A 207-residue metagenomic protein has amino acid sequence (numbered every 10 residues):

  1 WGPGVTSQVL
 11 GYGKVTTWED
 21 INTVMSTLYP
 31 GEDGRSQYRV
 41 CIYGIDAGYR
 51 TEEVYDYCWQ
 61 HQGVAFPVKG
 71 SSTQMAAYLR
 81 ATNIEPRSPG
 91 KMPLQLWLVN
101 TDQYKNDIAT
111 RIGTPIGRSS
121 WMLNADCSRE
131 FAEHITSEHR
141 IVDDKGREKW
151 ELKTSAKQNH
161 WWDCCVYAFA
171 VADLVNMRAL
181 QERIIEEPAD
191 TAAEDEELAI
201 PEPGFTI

Functional and structural regions predicted by a protein language model:
W1-K145, A189-I207: Mg2+-dependent endonuclease catalytic cores in nucleic-acid-processing enzymes, primarily RNase H-like
T114-I184: Charge-patterned, long linear interaction tracts outside catalytic cores
